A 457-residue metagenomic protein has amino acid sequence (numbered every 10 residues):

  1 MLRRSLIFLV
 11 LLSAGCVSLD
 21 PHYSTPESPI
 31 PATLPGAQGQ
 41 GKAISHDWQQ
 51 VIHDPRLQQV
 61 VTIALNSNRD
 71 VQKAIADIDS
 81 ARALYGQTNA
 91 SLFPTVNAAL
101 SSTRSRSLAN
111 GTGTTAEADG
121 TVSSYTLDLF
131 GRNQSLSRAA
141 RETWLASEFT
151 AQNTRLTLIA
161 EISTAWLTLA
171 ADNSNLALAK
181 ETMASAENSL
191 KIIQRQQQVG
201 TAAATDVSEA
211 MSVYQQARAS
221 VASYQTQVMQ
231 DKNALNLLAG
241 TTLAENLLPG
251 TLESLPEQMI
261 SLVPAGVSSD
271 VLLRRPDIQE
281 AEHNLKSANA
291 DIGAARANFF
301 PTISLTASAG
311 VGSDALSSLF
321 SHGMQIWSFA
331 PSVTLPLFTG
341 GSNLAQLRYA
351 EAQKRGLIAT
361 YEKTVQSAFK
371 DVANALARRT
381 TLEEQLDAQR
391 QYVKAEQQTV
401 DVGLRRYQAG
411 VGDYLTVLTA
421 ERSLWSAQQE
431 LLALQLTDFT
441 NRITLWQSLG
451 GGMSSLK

Functional and structural regions predicted by a protein language model:
M1-N66, R141, Q225-L273, A315 (+2 more regions): Terminal intrinsically disordered/low-complexity segments used for targeting and assembly
V17, N133, F149-V267, R378 (+2 more regions): Periplasmic alpha-helical coiled-coil/stalk elements that build and connect Gram-negative outer-membrane
A43-H53, A99-V122, L136, E245-P264 (+3 more regions): Small/polar, glycine/serine/threonine/aspartate-rich low-complexity segments that form flexible
L57-Q59, T115-E117, T164, E209 (+4 more regions): Transmembrane beta-barrel architecture of outer-membrane proteins
V61, E117-T121, W166, S268 (+2 more regions): Membrane-embedded beta-strand positions in outer-membrane beta-barrel channels/transporters
Q72-K73, N89-A90, L127-R155, T205 (+6 more regions): Sec/SRP-type N-terminal targeting helices
E187-N188, Q216-N246, A295, L382 (+1 more regions): Short segments within alpha-helical structural elements
G200-A203, A368, A375, G410-Y414: Alpha-helical heptad-repeat coiled-coil segments that mediate oligomerization/polymerization in large
